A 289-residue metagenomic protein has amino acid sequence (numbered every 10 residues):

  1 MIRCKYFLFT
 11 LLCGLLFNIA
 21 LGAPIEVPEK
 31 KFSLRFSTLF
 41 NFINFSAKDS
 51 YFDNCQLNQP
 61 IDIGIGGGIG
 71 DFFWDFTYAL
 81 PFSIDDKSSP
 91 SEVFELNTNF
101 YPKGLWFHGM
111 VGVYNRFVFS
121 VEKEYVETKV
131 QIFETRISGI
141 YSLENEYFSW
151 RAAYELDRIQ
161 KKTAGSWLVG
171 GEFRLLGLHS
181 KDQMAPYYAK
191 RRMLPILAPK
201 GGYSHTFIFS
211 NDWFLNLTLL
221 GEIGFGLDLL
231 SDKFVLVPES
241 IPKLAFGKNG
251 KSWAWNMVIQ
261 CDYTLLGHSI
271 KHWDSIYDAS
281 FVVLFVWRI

Functional and structural regions predicted by a protein language model:
L21-I84: Short glycine/proline- and aromatic-enriched beta-strand/turn motifs that initiate or cap beta-hairpins
P28-L34, I61, G70-W74, K103-F107 (+6 more regions): Outer-envelope beta-barrel architecture signal
T38-S46, I69-F73, Y78-I84, P102 (+7 more regions): Transmembrane beta-strands of outer-membrane beta-barrel pores
F42-N44, F173-S252, Y263-T264: Outer-membrane beta-barrel transmembrane domain signature
N44-F52, K87-S91, F119-E124, R151-A153 (+3 more regions): Outer-membrane beta-barrel translocator domains and adjoining extracellular loop/strand segments of Gram-negative
D53-L57, D85-P90, V126-F133, Y188-P195 (+2 more regions): Replace "Gram-negative outer membrane beta-barrel proteins" with "bacterial and organellar outer membrane beta-barrel
V93-L194, Q260: Outer-membrane pore/translocation modules
R136-L143, Y277-I289: Outer-membrane beta-barrel "beta-signal"
